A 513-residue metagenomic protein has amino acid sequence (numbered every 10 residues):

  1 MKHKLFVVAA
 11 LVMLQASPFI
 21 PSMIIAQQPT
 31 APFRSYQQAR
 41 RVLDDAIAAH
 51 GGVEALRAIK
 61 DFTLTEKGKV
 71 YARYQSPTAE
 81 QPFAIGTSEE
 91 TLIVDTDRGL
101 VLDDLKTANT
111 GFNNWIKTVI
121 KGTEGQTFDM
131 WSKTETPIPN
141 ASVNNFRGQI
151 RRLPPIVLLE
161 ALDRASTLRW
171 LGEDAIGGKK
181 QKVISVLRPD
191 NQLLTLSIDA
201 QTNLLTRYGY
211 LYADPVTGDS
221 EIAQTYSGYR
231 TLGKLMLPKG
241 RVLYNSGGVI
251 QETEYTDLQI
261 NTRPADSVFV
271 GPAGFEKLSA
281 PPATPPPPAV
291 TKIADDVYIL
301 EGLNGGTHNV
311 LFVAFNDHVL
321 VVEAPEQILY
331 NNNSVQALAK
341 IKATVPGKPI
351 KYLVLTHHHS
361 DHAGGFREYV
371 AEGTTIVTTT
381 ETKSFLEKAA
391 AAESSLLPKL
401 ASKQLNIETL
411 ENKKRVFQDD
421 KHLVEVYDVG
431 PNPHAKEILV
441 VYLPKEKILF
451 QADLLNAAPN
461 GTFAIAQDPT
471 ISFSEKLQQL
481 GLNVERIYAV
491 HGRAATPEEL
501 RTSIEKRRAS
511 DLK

Functional and structural regions predicted by a protein language model:
L14-I24: C-terminal segment of classical bacterial N-terminal signal peptides
A26, G177-A273, L439-P444, Q451-A452 (+2 more regions): Gly/Pro-enriched, hydrophobic low-complexity segments that function as extracytoplasmic propeptides/linkers
Q28, F33-R41, A48, V119-L194 (+5 more regions): Flexible, processing/modification-adjacent segments and terminal tails in exported/periplasmic/extracellular proteins
R34, R41-T134, T167-G172, I328: N-terminal mature ectodomain segment of secretory-pathway/periplasmic proteins
E252-F315: Zn-dependent metallo-beta-lactamase
T291-I341, I438-A457: Conserved beta-strand hairpin/beta-sheet module of binuclear metal-dependent hydrolase folds, prominently
N331-V377, Q479-E485: Active-site metal-binding motif and surrounding structural segment of the metallo-beta-lactamase
S474-K513: Divalent-metal (often Zn2+) His-rich catalytic cores of metallo-beta-lactamase-fold enzymes
